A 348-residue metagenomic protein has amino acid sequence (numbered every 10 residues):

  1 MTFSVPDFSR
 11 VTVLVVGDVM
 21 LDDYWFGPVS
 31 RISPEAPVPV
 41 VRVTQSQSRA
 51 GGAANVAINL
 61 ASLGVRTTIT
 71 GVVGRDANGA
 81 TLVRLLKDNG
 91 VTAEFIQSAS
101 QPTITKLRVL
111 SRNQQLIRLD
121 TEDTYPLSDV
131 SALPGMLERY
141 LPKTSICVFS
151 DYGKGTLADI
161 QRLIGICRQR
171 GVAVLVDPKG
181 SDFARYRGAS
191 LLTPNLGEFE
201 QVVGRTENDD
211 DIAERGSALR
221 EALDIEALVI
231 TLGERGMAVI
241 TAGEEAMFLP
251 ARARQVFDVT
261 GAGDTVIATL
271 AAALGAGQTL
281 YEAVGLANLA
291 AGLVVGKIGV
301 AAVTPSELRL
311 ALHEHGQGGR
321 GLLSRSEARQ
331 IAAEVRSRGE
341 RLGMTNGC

Functional and structural regions predicted by a protein language model:
M1-S30, E314-G339: Positively charged, low-complexity intrinsically disordered leader regions
T2-P6, R10-V11, P34, V38-T105 (+3 more regions): Substrate-binding N-lobe of the ribokinase-like
V19, Y152, T265, G347-C348: Active-site metal-binding loops of divalent metal-dependent hydrolases
G71-R75, S98, R112, D177-K179 (+1 more regions): Cofactor-binding loop segments of dinucleotide-utilizing enzymes, especially the Rossmann-like FAD- and NAD(P)+-binding
F95-Q101, R108-K143: Conserved phosphate-binding/catalytic loop of the ribokinase/pfkB sugar-kinase fold
K143-T156: Short acidic, glycine-rich surface-loop motifs adjacent to enzyme active sites
K154-A246: Conserved phosphate/ATP/ADP-binding segment of small-molecule kinases
E226, R252-H315: Conserved post-catalytic alpha-helical subdomain immediately downstream of the catalytic base and nucleotide-binding
